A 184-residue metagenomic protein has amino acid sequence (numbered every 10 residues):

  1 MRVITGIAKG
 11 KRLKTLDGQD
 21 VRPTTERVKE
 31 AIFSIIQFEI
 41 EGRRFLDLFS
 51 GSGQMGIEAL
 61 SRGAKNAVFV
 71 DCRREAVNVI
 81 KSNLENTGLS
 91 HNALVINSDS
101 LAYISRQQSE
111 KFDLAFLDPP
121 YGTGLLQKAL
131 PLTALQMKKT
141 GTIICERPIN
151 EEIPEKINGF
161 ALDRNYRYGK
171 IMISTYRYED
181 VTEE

Functional and structural regions predicted by a protein language model:
M1-E184: Class I S-adenosyl-L-methionine-dependent methyltransferase catalytic core
